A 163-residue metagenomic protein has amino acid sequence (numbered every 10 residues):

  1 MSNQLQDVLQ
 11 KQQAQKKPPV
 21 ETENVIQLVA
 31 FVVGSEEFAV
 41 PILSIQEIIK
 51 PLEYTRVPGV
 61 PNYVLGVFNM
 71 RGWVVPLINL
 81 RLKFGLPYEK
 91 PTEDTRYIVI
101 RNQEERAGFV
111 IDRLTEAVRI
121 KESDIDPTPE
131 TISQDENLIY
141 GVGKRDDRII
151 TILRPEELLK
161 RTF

Functional and structural regions predicted by a protein language model:
M1-F163: An acidic, low-aromatic, low-complexity terminal/linker signal
